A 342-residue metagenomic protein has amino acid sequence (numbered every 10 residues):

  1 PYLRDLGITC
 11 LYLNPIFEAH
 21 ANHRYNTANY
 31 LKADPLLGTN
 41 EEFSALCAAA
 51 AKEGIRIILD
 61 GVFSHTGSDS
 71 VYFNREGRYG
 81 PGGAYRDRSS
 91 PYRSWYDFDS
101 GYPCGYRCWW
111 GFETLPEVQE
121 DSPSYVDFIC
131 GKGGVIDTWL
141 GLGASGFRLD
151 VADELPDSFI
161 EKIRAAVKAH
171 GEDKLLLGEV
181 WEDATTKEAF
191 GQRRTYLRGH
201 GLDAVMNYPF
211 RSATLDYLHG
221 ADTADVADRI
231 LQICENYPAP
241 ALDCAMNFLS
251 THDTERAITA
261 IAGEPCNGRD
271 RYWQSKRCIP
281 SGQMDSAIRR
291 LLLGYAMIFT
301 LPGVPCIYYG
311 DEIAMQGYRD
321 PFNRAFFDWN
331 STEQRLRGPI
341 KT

Functional and structural regions predicted by a protein language model:
P1, N26-N40, Y72, F112-F128 (+4 more regions): The substrate-binding groove and active-site-proximal loops of carbohydrate-active enzymes, especially glycoside
P1-T9, I16-L142, I163-A169, T186: Substrate-binding/active-site clefts of carbohydrate-active enzymes
L3, L13, Y30, A50 (+7 more regions): Conserved, mostly hydrophobic/aromatic
L11-L13, I57-L59, F147, L176-G178 (+3 more regions): Hydrophobic faces of well-ordered beta-strands that scaffold small-molecule active sites in alpha/beta enzyme cores
I16, P123, D153-E154, W181 (+1 more regions): Short, surface-exposed acidic/glycine-rich loop or hinge patches that mediate macromolecular interfaces
C47-E53, H65, S70-G80, V135 (+4 more regions): Active-site-proximal helices and loops of the catalytic beta/alpha 8
D87-S90, G133-T138, H200-Y208, K276-L291: Glycine-rich, flexible loop segments associated with nucleotide phosphate handling
L231-T342: Active-site-proximal substrate-binding groove within the catalytic cores of carbohydrate-active enzymes
